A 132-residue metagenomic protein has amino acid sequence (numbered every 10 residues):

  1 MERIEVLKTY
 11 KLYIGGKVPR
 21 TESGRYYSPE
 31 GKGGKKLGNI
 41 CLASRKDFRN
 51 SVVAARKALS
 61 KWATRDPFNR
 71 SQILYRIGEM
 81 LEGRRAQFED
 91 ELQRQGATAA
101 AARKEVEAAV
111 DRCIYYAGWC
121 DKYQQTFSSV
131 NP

Functional and structural regions predicted by a protein language model:
M1-L37: Hydrophobic face of amphipathic alpha-helices that form TPR/SEL1-like repeat modules and related alpha-solenoid
G34-Q124, V130: Glycine-rich loop-to-alpha-helix module at the N-terminal edge of alpha/beta enzyme cores
